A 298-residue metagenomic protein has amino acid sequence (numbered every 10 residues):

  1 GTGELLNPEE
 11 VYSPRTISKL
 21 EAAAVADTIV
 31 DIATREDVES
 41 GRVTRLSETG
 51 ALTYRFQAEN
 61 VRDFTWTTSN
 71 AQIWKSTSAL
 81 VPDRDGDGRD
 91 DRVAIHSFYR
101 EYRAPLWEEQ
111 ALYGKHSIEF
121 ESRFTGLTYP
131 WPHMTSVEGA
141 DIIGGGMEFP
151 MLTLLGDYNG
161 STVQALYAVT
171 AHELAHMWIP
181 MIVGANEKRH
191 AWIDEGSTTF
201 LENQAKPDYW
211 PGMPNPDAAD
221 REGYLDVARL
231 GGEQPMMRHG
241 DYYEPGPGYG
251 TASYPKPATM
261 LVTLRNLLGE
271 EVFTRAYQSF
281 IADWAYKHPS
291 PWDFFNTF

Functional and structural regions predicted by a protein language model:
G1, L6, G126-H133, N186-E187 (+2 more regions): Acidic/polar loop patches that form or flank catalytic/metal-binding clefts of enzymes that bind anionic ligands
G1-A171, F200: Hydrophobic helix-coil surface modules that form long, contiguous segments used for peptide/substrate interaction
F64, L127, I143-F149, A205-G212 (+1 more regions): Secretory-pathway/luminal and periplasmic proteins that interact with or process carbohydrate-rich
Y99-E109, E187-K188, G246-G250, T263 (+1 more regions): Second-shell loop/turn segments in exported
L112-K115, E119, L154-A219, Y277-Q278: Zinc-dependent metallopeptidase catalytic helix centered on the HExxH motif and its immediate flanking segment
V137-A140, G156, S161-A165, H239-Y249 (+2 more regions): Active-site-adjacent structural elements in folded domains
G145, E195-T263, L267-L268: Acidic/His/Gly-enriched intrinsically disordered linker/tail segments that often contain short helix/coil "MoRF-like"
G250-F298: Amphipathic alpha-helical substructures
